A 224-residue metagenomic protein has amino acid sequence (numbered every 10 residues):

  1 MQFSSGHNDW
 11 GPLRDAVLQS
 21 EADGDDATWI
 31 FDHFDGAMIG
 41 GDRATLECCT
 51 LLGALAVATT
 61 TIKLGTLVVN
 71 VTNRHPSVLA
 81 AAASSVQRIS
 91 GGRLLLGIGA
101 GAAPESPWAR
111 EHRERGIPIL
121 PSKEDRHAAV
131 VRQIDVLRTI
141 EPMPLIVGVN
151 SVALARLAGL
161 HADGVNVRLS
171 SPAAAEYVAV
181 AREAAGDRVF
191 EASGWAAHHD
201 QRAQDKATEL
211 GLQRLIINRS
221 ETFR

Functional and structural regions predicted by a protein language model:
M1-R224: Active-site-adjacent structural elements that line small-molecule/cofactor binding pockets in enzymes
